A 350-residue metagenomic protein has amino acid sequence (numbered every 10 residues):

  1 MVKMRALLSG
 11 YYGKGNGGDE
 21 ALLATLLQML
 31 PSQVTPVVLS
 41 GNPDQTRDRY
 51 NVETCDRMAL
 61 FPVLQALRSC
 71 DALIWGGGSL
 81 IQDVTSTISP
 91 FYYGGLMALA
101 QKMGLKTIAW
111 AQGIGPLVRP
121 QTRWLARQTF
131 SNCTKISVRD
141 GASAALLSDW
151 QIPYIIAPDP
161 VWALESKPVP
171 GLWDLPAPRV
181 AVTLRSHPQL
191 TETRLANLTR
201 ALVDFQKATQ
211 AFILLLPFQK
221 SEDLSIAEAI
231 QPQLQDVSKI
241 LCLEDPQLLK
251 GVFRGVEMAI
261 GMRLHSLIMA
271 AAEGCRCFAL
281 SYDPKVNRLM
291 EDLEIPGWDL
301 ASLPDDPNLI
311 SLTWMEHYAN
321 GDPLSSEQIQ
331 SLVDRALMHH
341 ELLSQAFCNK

Functional and structural regions predicted by a protein language model:
M1-K350: Active-site anion-handling motifs in enzyme catalytic cores
